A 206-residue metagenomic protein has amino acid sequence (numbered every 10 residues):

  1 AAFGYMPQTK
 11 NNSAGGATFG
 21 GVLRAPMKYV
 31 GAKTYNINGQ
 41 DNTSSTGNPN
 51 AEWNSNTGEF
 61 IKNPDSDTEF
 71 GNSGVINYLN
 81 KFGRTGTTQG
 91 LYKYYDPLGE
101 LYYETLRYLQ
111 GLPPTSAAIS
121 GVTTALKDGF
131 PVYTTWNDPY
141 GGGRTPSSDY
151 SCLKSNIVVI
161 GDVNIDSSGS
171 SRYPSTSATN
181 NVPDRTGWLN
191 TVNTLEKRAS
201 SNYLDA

Functional and structural regions predicted by a protein language model:
A1-A206: P/S/T/G-enriched low-complexity
